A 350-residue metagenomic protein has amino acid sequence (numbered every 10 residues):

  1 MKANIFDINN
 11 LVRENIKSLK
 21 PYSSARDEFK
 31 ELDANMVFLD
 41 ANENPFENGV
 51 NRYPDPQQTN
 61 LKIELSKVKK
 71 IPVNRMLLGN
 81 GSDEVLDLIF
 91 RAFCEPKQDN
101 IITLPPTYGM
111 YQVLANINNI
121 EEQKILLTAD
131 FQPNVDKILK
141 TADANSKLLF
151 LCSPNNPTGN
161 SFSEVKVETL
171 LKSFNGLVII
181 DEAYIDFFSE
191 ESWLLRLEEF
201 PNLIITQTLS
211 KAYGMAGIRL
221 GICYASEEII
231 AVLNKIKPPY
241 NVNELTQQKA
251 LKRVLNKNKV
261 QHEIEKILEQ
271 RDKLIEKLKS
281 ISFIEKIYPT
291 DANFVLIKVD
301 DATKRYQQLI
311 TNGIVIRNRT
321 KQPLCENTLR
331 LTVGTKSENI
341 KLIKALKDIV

Functional and structural regions predicted by a protein language model:
M1-K67: N-terminal "arm"/small-domain region of PLP-dependent enzymes with the aminotransferase-like
N60-N100, N118: Phosphate-binding glycine-rich loop
A92-L114, T128: Conserved PLP-anchoring active-site segment centered on the Schiff-base-forming lysine
P105, Q123-A129, R319-T320: Short beta->alpha connector loops at strand-helix junctions that form conserved, small/polar/Pro-enriched
N116, V135-A144, P157-V178, E182-A212: Active-site pre-lysine segment of PLP-dependent enzymes
V165, T311-N312, Q322-V350: PLP-dependent enzyme catalytic core of the Aspartate aminotransferase-like
N202-S280, I287: PLP-dependent aminotransferase class I/II
L268, I281-N312: Conserved PLP-binding catalytic core of the aspartate aminotransferase-like
